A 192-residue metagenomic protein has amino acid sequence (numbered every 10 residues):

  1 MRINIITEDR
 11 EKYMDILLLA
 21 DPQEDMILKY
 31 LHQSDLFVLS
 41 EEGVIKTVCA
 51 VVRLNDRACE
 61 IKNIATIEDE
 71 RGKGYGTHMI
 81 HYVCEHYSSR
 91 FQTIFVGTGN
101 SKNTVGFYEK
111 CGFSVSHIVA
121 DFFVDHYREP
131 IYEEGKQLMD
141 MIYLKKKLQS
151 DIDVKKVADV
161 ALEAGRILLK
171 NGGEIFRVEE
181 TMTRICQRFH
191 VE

Functional and structural regions predicted by a protein language model:
M1-D9, I142, K147-S150: Conserved N-terminal entry element of GNAT/NAT acetyltransferase domains
N4-E68, I80: Acetyl-CoA-dependent GNAT
S34, L138-L144: Short hydrophobic/aromatic beta-strand or adjacent loop that forms the aromatic wall/cage of a ligand/substrate-binding
E70, G74-Y82: Conserved acetyl-CoA pyrophosphate-binding loop and the N-cap/start of the following alpha-helix in GNAT-like
Y87-N100: Conserved GNAT acetyl-CoA-binding A-motif
F95-G97, E109, S114-G135: Conserved catalytic-core motifs of GNAT/GCN5-like acyltransferases
Q149-E192: Soluble N-terminal domains of membrane-associated systems
